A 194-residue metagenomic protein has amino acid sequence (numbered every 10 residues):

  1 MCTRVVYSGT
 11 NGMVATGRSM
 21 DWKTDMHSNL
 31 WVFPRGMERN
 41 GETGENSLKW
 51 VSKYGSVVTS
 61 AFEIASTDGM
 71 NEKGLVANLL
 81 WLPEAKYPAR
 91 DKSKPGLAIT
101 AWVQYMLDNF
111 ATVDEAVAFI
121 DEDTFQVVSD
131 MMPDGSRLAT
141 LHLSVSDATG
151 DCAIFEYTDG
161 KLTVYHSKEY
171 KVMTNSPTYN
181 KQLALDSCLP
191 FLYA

Functional and structural regions predicted by a protein language model:
M1-P95, E122, V127, M131: A contiguous strand-loop segment
N29-V32, R39-T43, A101-Q104, K168-K171 (+1 more regions): Glycine-rich loops and low-complexity Gly/Arg-rich segments that provide flexible linkers or classic glycine-based
N46-S60, F110-D114, A118, K181-A194: A short, charged
F62, A98-I99, R137: Short, glycine/acidic-rich beta->alpha junctions
L82-E84, T112, D123-F125, A148-D151 (+1 more regions): Short acidic/polar capping segments at secondary-structure boundaries
S93-T124: Alpha/propeptide regions of enzymes that mature by internal proteolysis
A118-D134, H142-V145: Secretory/export targeting leaders with adjacent low-complexity proregions
P133-Y193: Extended amphipathic alpha-helical segments with heptad-repeat/coiled-coil character used for oligomerization, fusion
